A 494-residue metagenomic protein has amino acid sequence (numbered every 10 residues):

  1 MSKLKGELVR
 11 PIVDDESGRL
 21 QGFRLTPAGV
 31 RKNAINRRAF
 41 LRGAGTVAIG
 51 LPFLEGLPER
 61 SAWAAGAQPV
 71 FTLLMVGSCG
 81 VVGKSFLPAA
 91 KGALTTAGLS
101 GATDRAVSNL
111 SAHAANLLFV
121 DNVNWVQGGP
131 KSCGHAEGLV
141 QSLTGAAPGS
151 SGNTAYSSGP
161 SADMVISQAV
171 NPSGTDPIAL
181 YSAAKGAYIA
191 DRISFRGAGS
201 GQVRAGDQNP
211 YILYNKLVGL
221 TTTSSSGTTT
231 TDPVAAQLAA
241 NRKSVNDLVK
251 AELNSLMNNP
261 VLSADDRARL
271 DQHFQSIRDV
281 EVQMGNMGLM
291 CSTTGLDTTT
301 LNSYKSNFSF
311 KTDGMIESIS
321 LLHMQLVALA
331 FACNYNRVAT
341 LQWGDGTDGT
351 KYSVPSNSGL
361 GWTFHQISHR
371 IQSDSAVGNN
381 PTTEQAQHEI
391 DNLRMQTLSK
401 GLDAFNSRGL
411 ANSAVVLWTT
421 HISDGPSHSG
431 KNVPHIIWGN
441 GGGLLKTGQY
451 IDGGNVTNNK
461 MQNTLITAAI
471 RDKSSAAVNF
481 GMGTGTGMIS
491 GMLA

Functional and structural regions predicted by a protein language model:
S2-A494: Ligand-binding pockets and gating/stacking loops
